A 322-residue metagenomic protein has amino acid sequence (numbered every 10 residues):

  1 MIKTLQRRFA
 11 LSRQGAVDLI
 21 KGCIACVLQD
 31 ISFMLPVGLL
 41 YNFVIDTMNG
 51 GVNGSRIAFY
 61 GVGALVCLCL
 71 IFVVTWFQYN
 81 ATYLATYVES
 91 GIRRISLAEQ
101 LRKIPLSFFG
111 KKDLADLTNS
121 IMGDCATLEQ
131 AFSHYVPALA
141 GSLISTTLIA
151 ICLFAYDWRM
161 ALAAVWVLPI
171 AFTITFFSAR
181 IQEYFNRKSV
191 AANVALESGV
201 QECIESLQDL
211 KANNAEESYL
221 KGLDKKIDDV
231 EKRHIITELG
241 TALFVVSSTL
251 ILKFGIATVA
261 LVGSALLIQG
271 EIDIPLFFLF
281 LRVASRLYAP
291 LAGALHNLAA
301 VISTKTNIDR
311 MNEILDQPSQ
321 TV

Functional and structural regions predicted by a protein language model:
M1-F33, M48-N49, N53-Y60, Q78 (+7 more regions): Membrane-integrated ABC transporters
A10-D18, L106-S107, G123-F132, V136 (+6 more regions): An intracellular "coupling" helix at the cytosolic face of ABC transporter transmembrane type-1 domains
Q14, D18-Q29, Y60, P137-K188 (+2 more regions): Transmembrane helices of ABC transporter permease
L19-V74, F154-R159, G270-I274: Transmembrane helix-loop-helix hairpins at lipid-water interfaces of multipass membrane proteins, especially the type-1
C23, V27-L35, L68-W76, L128-A131 (+5 more regions): Hydrophobic alpha-helical transmembrane bundles that constitute the permease/transmembrane domains of multi-pass
T47-F59, C152-W166, G240-I308: Helix-loop-helix
Y83-E99, A140-G141, A164-Q208, A215 (+5 more regions): Cytoplasmic coupling helices
R102-T147: Juxtamembrane loop-to-helix connectors within ABC transporter transmembrane domains
